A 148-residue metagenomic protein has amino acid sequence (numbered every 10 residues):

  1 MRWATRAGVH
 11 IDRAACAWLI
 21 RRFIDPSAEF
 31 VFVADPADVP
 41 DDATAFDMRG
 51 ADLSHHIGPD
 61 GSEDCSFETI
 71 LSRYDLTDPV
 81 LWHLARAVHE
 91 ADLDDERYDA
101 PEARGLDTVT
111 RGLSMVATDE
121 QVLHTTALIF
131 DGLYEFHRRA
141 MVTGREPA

Functional and structural regions predicted by a protein language model:
M1-G8, W18-A148: Extended, well-folded catalytic/binding cores that form a central cleft or groove in large enzyme and scaffold domains
